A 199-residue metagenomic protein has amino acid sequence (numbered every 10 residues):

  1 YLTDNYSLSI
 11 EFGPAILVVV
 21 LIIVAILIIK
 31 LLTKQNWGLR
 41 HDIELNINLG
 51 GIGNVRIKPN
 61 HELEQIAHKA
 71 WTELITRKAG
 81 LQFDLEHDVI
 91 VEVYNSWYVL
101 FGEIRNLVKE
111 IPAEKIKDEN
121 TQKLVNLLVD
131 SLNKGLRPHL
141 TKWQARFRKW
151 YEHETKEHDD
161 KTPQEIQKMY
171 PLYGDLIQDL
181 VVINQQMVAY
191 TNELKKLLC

Functional and structural regions predicted by a protein language model:
Y1, Y6, Y94, Y98 (+3 more regions): Sequence-level detector for tyrosine residue identity
Y1-I43: N-terminal alpha-helical membrane-insertion module
N5-S7, E11-F12, E86, D118 (+2 more regions): Serine/threonine-rich low-complexity intrinsically disordered regions
F12, F83, F101, F147-Y151: Phenylalanine-focused residue identity feature
A15, A25, A67-A70, A79 (+3 more regions): A sequence-composition feature that detects small, non-aromatic residues
L17, E86-V89, V93, V125 (+2 more regions): Generic alpha-helical structural element
L32-L107, P112: Membrane-proximal, non-transmembrane interface segments of integral membrane proteins
N106-C199: Cytosol-/stroma-facing membrane-proximal "stalk/adaptor" domains immediately downstream of transmembrane anchors
